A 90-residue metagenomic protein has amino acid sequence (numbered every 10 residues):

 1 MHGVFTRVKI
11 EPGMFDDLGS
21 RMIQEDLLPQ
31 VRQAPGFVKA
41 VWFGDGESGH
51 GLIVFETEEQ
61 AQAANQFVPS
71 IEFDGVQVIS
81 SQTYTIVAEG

Functional and structural regions predicted by a protein language model:
M1-H50, E56-F67, Q77-G90: Short S/T/G/P-rich N-terminal loop/turn motif that feeds into the first structured element of a domain
